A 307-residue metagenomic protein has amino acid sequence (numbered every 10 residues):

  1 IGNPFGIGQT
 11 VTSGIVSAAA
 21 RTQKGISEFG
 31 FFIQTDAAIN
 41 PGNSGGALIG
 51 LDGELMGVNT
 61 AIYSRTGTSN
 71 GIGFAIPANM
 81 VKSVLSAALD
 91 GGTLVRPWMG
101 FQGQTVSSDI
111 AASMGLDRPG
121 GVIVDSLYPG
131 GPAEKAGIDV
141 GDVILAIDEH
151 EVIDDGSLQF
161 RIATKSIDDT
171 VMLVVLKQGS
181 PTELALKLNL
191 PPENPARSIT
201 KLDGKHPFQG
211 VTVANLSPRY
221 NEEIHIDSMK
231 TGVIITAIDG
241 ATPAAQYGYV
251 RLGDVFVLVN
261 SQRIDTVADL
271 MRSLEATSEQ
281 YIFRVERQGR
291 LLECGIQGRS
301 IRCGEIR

Functional and structural regions predicted by a protein language model:
I1-T170, L176-Q209, A214-R219, S278 (+1 more regions): Serine-dependent protease modules
V122-Y128, V152-D155, V233-G240, S261-I264: Short, structured beta-strand/loop micro-motifs enriched in basic residues and often containing a Trp
A133-D155, A244-V267: Conserved PDZ fold ligand-binding element
G179, Q288-G289: Glycine-centered tight beta-turn/hairpin loop motif at sheet-sheet or coil-to-beta transitions
Q209-P243, R251-F256: C-terminal accessory/binding modules appended to enzymatic or scaffolding proteins
Y281: A glycine-rich, hydrophobic loop/mini-helix early in the fold
E293-R307: Short, low-complexity, Pro/Ser/Thr/Gly-rich segments in the mature regions of secreted, periplasmic
